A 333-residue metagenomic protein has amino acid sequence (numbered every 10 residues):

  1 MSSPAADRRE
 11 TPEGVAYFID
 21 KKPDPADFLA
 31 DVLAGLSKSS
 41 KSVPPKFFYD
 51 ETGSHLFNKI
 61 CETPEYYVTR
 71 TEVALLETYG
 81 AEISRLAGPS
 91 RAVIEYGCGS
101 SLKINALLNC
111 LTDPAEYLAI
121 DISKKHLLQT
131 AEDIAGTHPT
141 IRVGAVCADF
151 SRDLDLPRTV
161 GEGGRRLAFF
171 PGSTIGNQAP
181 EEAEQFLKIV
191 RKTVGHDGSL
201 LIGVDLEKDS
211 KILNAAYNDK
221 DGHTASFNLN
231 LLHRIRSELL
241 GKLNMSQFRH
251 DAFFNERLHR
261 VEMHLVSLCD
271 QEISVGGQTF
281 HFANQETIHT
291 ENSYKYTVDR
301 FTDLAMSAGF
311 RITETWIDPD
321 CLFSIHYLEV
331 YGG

Functional and structural regions predicted by a protein language model:
S2-F47, S54: N-terminal auxiliary segments of SAM/dcSAM-dependent transferases
S40-S90: Class I SAM-dependent methyltransferase Rossmann-like catalytic core, especially the SAM/SAH-binding loop
S90-G99: Conserved class I S-adenosyl-L-methionine
S100-D113: Conserved SAM-binding loop of SAM-dependent methyltransferases across substrates and taxa, primarily the Class I
S123-K124: Conserved SAM/SAH-binding beta-strand->alpha-helix loop
E184-H196: A short glycine-rich, Lys/Arg-flanked "PGG" loop and its adjoining helix->strand segment in the class I
T193-E207: Conserved beta-strand signature within the Rossmann-like core of class I S-adenosyl-L-methionine
I212-V298, T302-A308: Substrate-binding/catalytic lobe of Class I Rossmann-like enzymes that use SAM or dcSAM, i.e., the mid-to-C-terminal
